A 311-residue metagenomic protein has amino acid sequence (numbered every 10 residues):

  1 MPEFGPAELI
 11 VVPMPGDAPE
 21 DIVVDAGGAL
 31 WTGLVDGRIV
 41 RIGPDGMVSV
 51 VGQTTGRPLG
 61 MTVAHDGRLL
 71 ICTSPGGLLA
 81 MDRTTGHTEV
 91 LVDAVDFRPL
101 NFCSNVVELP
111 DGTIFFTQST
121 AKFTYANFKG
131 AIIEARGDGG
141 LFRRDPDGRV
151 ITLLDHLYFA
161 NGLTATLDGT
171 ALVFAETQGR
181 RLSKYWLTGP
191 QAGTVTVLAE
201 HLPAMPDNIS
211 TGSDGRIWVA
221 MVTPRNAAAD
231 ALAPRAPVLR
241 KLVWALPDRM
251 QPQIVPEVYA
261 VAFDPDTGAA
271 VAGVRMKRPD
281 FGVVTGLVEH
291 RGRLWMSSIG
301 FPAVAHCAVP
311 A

Functional and structural regions predicted by a protein language model:
M1-A311: Sequence-structural signature of mature extracellular/luminal beta-sheet repeat domains, prominently beta-propellers
